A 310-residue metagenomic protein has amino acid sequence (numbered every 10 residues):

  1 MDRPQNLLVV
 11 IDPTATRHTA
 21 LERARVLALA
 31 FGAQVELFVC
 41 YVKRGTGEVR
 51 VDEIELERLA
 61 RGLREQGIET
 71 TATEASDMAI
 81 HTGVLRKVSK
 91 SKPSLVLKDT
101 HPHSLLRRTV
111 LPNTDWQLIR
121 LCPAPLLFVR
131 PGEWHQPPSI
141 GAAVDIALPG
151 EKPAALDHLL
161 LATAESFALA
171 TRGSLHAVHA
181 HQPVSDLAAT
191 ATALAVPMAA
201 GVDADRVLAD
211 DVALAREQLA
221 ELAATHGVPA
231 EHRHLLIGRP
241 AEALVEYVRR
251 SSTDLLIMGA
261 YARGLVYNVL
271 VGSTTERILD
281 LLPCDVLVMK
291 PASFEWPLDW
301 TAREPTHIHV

Functional and structural regions predicted by a protein language model:
M1-R3, T16, K43-G45, I54 (+4 more regions): Structural beta-alpha unit
M1-V51, S139-G201, L281, P291-W296 (+1 more regions): Small/aliphatic-rich secondary-structure junction motif
L21, V49-A60, L161, A209-A220: Short, surface-exposed alpha-helical segments at coil->helix boundaries
E36-F38, T71-A75, L127, H176-V178 (+2 more regions): General small-molecule cofactor/ligand-binding pocket signal
L97-T100, P125-P131, V286-K290: Short beta-strand elements of ligand-binding domains
K98-Q117, P137, P149, L255-L281: Glycine-rich, Arg-bearing micro-motifs that act as flexible, cationic patches
N113-W134: Short, structured interface segments
P149, A199-L214: A short acidic, glycine-rich active-site loop that binds or catalyzes chemistry on phosphate/adenosine moieties
